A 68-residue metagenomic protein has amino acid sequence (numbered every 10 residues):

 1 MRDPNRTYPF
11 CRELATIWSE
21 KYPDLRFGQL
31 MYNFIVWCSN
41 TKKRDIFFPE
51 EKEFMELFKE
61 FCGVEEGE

Functional and structural regions predicted by a protein language model:
M1-F27: N-terminal acidic leader/helix
F10-E13, I17, N33, L57-E60: Charge-rich, solvent-exposed alpha-helical interaction surfaces
W18-K21, F34-C38, F61, E65: Generic structural signal for hydrophobic core residues of well-folded globular domains
F27-T41, D45: Catalytic phosphate/metal-binding cores of nucleic-acid and nucleotide-processing enzymes, i.e., regions that mediate
N40-E68: Short, charged early-sequence alpha-helical segments and their helix-coil boundaries
